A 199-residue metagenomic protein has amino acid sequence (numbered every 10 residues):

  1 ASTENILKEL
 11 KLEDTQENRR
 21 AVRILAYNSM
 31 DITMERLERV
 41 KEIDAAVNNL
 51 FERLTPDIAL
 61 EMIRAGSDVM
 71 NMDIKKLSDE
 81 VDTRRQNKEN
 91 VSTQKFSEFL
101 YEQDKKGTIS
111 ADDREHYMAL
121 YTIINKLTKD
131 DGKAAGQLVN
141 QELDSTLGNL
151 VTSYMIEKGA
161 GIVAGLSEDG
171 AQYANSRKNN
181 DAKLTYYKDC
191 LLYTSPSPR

Functional and structural regions predicted by a protein language model:
T3, I58-I63: Low-complexity, intrinsically disordered export/secretion signals at extreme N-termini
T3-L7, R19-A26: Eukaryotic low-complexity, mixed-charge intrinsically disordered interaction/regulatory segments enriched in acidic
D14-N18, R36-L37, F51-T55, A65-M118 (+4 more regions): Hydrophobic/aromatic interaction determinants used to assemble and anchor large protein complexes
T33: IQ-motif-like calmodulin-binding regions
V139-L191: Long, compositionally biased, glycine/small-hydrophobic-enriched stretches that function as flexible linkers, tethers
Y193-P198: Conserved small/polar residues in nucleotide/adenosyl-binding loops
